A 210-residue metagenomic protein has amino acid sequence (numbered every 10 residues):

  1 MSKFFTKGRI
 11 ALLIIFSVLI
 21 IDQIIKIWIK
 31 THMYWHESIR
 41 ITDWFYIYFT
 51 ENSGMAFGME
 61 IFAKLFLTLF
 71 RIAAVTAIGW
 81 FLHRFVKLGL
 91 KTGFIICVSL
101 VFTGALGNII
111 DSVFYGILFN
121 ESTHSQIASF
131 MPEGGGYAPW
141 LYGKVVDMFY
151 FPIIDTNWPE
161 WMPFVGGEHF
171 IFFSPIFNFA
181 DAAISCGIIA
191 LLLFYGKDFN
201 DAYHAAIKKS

Functional and structural regions predicted by a protein language model:
M1-S210: Alpha-helical transmembrane bundles and membrane-interface segments of multipass inner-membrane proteins
